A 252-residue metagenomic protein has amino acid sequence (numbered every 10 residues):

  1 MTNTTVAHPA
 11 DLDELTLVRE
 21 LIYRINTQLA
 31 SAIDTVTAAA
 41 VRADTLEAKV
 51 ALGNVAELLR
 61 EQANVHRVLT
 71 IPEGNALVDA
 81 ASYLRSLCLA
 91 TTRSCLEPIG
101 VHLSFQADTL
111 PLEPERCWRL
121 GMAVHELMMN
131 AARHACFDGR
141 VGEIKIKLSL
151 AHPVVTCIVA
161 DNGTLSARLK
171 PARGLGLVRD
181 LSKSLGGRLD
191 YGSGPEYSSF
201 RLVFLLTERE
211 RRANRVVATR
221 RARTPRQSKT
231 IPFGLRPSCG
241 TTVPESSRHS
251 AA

Functional and structural regions predicted by a protein language model:
M1-L21, R212-C239, V243-A252: PAS-family sensory modules
T4-I22, G53, L96-E143: Conserved short strand/loop->alpha-helix "switch" segment adjacent to the catalytic nucleotide/phosphoryl-transfer site
I25-A40: Short post-phosphohistidine helix in the DHp/HisKA domain of histidine kinases
S31-T35, A48-H102: Conserved DHp (HisKA) dimerization/phosphotransfer helix of two-component histidine kinases, i.e., the long coiled-coil
V141-P153: Short beta-strand/loop element within the Bergerat-fold HATPase_c
I144, S198-F204: Hydrophobic core positions in the C-terminal catalytic ATP-binding module
C157-G163: Conserved DxG motif in ATP/Mg2+-binding regions
A167-E196, T224-Q227: ATP phosphate-binding glycine-rich loop and adjacent ATP-lid/helix-beta elements within ATP-binding kinase/ATPase
